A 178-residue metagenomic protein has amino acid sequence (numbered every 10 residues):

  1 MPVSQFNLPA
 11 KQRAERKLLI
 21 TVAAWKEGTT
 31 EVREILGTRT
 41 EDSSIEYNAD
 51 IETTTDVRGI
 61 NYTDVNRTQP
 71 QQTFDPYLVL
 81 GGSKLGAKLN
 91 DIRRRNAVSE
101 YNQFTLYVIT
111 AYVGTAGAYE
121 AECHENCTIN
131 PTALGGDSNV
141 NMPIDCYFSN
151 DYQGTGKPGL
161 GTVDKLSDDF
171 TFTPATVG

Functional and structural regions predicted by a protein language model:
M1, V22-A23, T110, T115: Residue-level detector of intrinsically disordered, flexible termini and proteolytic processing junctions
M1-L8, W25, L89, F148 (+1 more regions): Extended hydrophobic/Leu-rich segments
P2-L80, C127-N139: Solvent-exposed edge beta-strands and adjacent loop segments that serve as assembly or binding interfaces
F6, E41, F74, R95 (+3 more regions): Intrinsic-disorder/low-complexity regions
N7, K17-L18, I35, K84 (+3 more regions): Acidic/proline-rich low-complexity IDRs
K11, T21-V22, K88, I92 (+2 more regions): Low-complexity, intrinsically disordered/propeptide-like segments
V57-N126, Y152-L160: Extracellular/virion structural assembly segments
C123-G178: Mixed-charge, glycine-accented linear interaction segment located at domain edges/termini
